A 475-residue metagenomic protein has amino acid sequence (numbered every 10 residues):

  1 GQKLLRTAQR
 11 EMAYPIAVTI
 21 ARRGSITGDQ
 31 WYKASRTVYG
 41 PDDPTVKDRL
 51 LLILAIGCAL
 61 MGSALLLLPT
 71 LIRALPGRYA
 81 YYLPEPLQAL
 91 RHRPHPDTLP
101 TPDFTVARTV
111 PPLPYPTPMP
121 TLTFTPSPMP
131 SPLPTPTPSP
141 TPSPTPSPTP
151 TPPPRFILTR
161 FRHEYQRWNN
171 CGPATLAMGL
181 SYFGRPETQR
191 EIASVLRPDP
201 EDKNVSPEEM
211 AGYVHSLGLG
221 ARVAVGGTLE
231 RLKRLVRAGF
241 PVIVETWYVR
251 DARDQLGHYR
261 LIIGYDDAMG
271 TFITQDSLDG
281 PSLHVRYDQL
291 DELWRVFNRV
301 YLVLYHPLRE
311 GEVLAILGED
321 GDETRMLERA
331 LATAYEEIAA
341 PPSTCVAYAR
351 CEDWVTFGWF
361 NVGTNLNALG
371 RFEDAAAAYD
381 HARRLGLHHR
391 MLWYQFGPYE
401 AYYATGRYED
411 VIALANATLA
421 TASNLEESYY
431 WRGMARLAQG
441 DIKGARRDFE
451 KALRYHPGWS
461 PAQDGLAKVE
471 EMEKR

Functional and structural regions predicted by a protein language model:
Y81-R155, T344, K474-R475: Ser/Thr-rich, Proline-interspersed low-complexity disordered segments
P148-G226, N298-D320, T324, E328 (+2 more regions): Cysteine-nucleophile protease catalytic domains, especially the papain-like/related folds used in DUB/UBL proteases
A224-Q275, L425: Active-site-adjacent substructure of cysteine-protease-like catalytic cores
D267-N365, D374: Noncatalytic regulatory segments and standalone regulatory/sensor domains
T364-F372, D380-M434: Alpha-helical adaptor scaffolds
A368, A404, A438, K468-M472: Register position in tetratricopeptide repeats
